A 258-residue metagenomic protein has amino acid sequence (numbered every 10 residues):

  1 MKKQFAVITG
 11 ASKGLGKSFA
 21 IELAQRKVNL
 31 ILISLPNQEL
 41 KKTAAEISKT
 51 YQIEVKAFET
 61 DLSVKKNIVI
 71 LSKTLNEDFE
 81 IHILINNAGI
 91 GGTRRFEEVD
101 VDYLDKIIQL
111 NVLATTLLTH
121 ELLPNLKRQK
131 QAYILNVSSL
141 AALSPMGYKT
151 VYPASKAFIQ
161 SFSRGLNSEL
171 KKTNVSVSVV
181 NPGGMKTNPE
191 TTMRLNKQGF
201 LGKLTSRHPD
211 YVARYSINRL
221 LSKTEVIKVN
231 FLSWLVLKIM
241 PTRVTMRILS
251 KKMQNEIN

Functional and structural regions predicted by a protein language model:
G10-G14: Conserved glycine-rich cofactor-binding loop
R26-K42: Conserved glycine-rich Rossmann-like NAD(P)H-binding loop of the short-chain dehydrogenase/reductase
N87-G92: Conserved NAD(P)H cofactor-binding loop of Rossmann-fold oxidoreductase domains
R95-E97, Y103-K106: Substrate-binding pocket helix/loop in short-chain dehydrogenase/reductase
T119, S155: Active-site helix of classical SDR
S139: Residue(s) in the substrate-gating loop at a strand-loop-helix junction that position the organic substrate next
V179, G199-L235: C-terminal helical subdomain
